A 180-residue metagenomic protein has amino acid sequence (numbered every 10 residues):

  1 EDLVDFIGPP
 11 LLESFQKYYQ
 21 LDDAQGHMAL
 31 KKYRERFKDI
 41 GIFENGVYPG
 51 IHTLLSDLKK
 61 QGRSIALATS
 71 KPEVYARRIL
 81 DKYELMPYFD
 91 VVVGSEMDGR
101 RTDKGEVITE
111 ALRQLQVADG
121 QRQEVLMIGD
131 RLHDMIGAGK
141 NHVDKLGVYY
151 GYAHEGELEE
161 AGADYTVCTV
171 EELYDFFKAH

Functional and structural regions predicted by a protein language model:
I7-D39, P49-D57: A metal-dependent, Asp-based hydrolase signature
D39-L67, E73-R77: Short, acidic loop-to-helix structural element flanking the phosphoryl-transfer center in phosphate-processing enzymes
H52-K59, L112, M135-K140: Surface-exposed amphipathic alpha-helices with a cationic face
M86-D90, A118, D164: Conserved H-loop
M86-R101, E124: A short, structured active-site edge motif that brings together acidic residues
K104-M135: Conserved Lys-Pro-Asp/Glu-containing loop-to-beta segment of HAD-superfamily phosphomonoesterases, centered on
M127-C168: Acidic, Mg2+-coordinating phosphoryl-transfer loop and its flanking beta/alpha structural elements, shared across
